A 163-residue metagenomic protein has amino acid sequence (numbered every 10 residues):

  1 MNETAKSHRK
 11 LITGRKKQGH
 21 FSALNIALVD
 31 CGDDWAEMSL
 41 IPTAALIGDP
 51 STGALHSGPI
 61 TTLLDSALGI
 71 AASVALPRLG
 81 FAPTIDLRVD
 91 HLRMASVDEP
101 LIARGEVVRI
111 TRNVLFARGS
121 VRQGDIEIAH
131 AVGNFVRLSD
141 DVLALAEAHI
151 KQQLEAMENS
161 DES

Functional and structural regions predicted by a protein language model:
M1-G19: N-proximal, solvent-exposed amphipathic alpha-helical segments enriched in charged/polar residues
N2-K6, A95-V97, I102, E106-S163: HotDog/MaoC-like acyl-thioester-processing domains
G19-S22, R112-V114: Short solvent-exposed loop/turn micro-motifs enriched in small/polar/acidic residues
S22-L24, D34-A36, F81-L87, E99 (+1 more regions): A generic structural signal for short beta-strands and their flanking turns/coil linkers
N25-L55: Catalytic strand-loop segment that frames the active site of acyl-thioester-processing enzymes
S51-I70, T84-D86: Compact, glycine-rich, soluble single-domain proteins
G69-I102: Hydrophobic beta-strand-centered segment that forms part of the acyl-chain substrate-binding groove
